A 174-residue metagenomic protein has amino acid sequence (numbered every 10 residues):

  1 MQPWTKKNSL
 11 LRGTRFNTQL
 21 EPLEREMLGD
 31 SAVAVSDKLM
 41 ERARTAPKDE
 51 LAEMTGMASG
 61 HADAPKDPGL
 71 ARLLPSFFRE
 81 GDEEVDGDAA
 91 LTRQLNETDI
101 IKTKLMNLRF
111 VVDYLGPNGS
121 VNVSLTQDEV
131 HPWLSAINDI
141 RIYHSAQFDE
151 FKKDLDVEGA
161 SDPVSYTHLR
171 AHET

Functional and structural regions predicted by a protein language model:
M1-D49: Short, extreme N-terminal leader segments that mark the start of a protein/domain
R12-M27, S31, A62, T92-T103 (+2 more regions): Non-transmembrane, amphipathic alpha-helical segments
S36, L108, V112-L115, G119 (+1 more regions): A structural signal for well-ordered alpha-helices, especially hydrophobic packing surfaces of coiled-coils
L39-F78, D82: Gly-Asp-aromatic-enriched flexible segments
T45, F151-V157: Short, glycine/acidic-rich hinge or "gate" loops at secondary-structure transitions that mediate conformational
A64-P117: Aromatic-anchored, charged helix-turn/loop surface patch used as a conserved interaction hotspot
S124-E150: Hydrophobic/aromatic-rich, well-ordered segments within soluble, folded domains that form packed cores
T167-T174: Conserved small/polar residues in nucleotide/adenosyl-binding loops
